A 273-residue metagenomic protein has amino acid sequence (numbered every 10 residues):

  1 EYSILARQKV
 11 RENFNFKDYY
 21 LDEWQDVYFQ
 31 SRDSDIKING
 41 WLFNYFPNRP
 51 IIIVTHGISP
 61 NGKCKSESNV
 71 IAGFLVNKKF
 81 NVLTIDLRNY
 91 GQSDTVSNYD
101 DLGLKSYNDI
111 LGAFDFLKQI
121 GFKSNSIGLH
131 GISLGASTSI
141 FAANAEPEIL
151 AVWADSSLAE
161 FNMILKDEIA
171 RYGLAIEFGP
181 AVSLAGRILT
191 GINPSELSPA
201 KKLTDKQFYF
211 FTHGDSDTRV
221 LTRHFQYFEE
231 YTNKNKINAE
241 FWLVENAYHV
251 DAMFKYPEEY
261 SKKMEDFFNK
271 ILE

Functional and structural regions predicted by a protein language model:
E1-Q30, W41: An N-terminal hydrophobic leader/cap segment in hydrolases
I58-F74, L87, R223: The serine-hydrolase catalytic nucleophile loop
A72-D94: Conserved alpha/beta-hydrolase
D100-G121: Alpha/beta-hydrolase active-site loop
F141-I192, Q207: Hydrolase active-site cap/lid region
L203-K206, F210-H213, D217: Short beta-strand/loop motif that positions the catalytic acidic residue of the alpha/beta-hydrolase fold
T218-H224: Conserved alpha/beta-hydrolase "acid-adjacent" motif
Q226-E273: C-terminal catalytic histidine-bearing segment of alpha/beta-hydrolase fold enzymes
